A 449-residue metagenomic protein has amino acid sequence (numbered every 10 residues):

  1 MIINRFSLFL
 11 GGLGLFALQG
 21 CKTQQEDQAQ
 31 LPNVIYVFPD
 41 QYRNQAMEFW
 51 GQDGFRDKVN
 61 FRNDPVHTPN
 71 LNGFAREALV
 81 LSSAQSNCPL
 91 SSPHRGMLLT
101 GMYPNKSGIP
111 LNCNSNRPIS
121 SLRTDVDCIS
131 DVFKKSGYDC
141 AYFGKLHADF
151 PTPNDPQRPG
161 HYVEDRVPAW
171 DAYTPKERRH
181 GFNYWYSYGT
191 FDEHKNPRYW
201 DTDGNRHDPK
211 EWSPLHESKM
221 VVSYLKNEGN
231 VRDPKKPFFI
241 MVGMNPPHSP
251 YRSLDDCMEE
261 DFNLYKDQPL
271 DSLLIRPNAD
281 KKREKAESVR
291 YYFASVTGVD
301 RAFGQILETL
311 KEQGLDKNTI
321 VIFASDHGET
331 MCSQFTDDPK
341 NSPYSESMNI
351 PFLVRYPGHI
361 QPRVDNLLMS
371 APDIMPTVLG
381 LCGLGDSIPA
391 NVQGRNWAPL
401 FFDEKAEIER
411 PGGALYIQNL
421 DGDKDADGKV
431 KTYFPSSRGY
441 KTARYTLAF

Functional and structural regions predicted by a protein language model:
I2-G14, C21-F449: Formylglycine-dependent sulfatase
